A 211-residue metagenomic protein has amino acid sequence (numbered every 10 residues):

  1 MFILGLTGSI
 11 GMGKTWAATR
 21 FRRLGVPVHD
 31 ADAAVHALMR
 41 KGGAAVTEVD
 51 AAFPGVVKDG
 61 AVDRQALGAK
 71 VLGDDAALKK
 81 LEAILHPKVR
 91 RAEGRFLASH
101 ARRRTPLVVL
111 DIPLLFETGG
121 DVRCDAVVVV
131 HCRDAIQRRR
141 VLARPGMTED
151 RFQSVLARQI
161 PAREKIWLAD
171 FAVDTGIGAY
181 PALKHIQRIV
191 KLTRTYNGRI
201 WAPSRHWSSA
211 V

Functional and structural regions predicted by a protein language model:
L6: Hydrophobic anchor at the beta1->P-loop junction of P-loop NTPases
I10: The conserved Walker
T15: Walker A/P-loop
R22-A31, G43-A44: Post-Walker A helix-loop "phosphate-sensing" segment adjacent to the P-loop in P-loop NTPases
A33-P106: ATP-dependent small-molecule kinase phosphotransfer cores that center on conserved nucleotide phosphate-binding segments
G94-R103, L107-R144: ATP-dependent NMP and nucleoside kinases share a basic, alpha-helical "lid"
V122-R123, A143, M147-V211: Small-molecule kinase domains that catalyze NTP-dependent phosphoryl transfer to phosphate-bearing small molecules
